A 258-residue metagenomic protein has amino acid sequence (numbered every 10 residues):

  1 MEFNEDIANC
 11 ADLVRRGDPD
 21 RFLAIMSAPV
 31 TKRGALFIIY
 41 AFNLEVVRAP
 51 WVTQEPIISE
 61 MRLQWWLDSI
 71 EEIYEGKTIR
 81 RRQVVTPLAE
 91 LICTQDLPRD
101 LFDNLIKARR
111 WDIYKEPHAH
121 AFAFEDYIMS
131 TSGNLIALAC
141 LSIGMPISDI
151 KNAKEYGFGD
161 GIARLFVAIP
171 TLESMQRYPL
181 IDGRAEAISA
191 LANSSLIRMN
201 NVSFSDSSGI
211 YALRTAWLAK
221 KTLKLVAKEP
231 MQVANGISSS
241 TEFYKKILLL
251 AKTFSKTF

Functional and structural regions predicted by a protein language model:
M1-A89, F102-R109, I128-A137, S148-I162 (+2 more regions): Catalytic cores of Mg2+-dependent Asp-rich isoprenoid enzymes
D96-D100: Long amphipathic N-terminal alpha/beta scaffold segment
R110-F122: Acidic/His metal-coordination segments adjacent to aromatic residues that form catalytic metal sites in metalloenzymes
E125: Short acidic-aromatic active-site loops that bind/stabilize oxyanions
